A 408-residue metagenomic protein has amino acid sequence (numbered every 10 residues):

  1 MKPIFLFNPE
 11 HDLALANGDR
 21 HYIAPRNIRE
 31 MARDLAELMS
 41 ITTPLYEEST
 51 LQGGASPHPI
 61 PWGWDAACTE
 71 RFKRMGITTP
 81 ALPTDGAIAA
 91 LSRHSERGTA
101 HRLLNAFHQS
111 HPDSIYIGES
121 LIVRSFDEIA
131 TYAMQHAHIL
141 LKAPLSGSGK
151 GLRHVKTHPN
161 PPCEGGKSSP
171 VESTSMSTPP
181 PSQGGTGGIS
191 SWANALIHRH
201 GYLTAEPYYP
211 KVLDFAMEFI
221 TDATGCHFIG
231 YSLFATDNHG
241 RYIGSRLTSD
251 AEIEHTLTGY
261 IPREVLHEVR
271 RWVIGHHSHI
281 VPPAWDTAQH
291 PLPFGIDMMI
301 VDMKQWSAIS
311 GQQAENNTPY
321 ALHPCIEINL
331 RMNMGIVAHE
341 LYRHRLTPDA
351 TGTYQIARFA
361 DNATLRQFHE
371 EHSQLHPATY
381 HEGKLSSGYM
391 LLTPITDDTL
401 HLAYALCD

Functional and structural regions predicted by a protein language model:
M1-S40: N-terminal-proximal low-complexity accessory segments that begin disordered and transition into the first
L6-H11, W62-A67, Y208: Structural motif
I28-T131, S146-G147: Conserved N-proximal alpha/beta basic substrate-recognition cap immediately N-terminal to, or forming the N-lobe
S92-N160, S169-T174, G188-T204, P210 (+2 more regions): Active-site nucleotide/adenylate-binding loops and adjacent lid/helix of ATP-dependent enzymes
A137, I189-I243, M299-K304, P319-C325 (+2 more regions): Phosphate-binding site of ATP-dependent enzymes
E164-G166, Q183-G185: Glycine-biased, low-complexity coil/linker segments
C226, L266-D408: ATP-dependent carboxylate activation and anion-phosphoryl transfer catalytic cores that bind Mg-ATP to form
H227-Q289: A conserved active-site cap/scaffold subdomain adjacent to cofactor or substrate pockets
